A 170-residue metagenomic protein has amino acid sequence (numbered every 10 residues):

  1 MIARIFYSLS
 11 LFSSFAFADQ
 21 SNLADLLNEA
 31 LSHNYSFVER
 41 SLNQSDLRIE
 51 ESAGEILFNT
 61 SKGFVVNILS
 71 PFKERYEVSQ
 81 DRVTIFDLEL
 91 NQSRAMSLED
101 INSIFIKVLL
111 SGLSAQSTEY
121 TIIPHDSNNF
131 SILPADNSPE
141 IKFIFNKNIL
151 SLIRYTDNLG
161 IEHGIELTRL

Functional and structural regions predicted by a protein language model:
M1-L11: Sec-dependent signal peptide recognition, specifically the positively charged N-region followed immediately by
S13-F15: N-terminal signal peptide c-region/cleavage motif recognized by signal peptidases
D19-N43, L47-E50, D87-P139: Flexible, processing/modification-adjacent segments and terminal tails in exported/periplasmic/extracellular proteins
L31, L57-G63, V78-R82, H125-S127 (+1 more regions): Short, solvent-exposed coil/turn segments at beta-strand boundaries
F37, F64-I68, V83-D87, I132 (+1 more regions): Short hydrophobic/aromatic-rich beta-strand segments that constitute the beta-sheet cores of beta-sandwich/beta-barrel
I56-I104, H163: An acidic-aromatic
I123-L170: Gly/Pro-enriched, hydrophobic low-complexity segments that function as extracytoplasmic propeptides/linkers
